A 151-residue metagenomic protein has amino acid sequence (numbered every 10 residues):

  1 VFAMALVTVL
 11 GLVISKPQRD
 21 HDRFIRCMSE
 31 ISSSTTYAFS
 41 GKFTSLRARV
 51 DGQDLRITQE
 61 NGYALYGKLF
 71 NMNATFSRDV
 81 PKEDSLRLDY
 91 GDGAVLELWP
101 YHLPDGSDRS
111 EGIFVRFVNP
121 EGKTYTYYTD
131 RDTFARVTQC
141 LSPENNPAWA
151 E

Functional and structural regions predicted by a protein language model:
V1-E151: Function-determining sites in protein domains
